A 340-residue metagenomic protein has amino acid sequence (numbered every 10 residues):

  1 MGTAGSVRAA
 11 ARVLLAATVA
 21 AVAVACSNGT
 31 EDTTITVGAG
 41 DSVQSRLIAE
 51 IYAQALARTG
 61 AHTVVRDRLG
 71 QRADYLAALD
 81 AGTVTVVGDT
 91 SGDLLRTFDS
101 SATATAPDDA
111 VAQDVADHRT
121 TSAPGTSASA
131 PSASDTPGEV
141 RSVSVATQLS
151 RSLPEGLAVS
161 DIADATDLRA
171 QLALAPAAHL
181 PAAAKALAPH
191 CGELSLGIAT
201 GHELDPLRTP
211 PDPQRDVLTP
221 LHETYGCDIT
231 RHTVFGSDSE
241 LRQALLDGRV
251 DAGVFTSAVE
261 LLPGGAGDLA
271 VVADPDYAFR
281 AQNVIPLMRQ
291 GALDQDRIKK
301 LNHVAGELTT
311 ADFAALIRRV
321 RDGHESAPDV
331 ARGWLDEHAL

Functional and structural regions predicted by a protein language model:
V22-A25: C-terminal motif of bacterial Sec signal peptides marking the signal peptidase cleavage site
S27-T30: Bacterial signal peptide processing site
T34-V64, A165-G236, A311, E325-D329: Bilobed "Venus flytrap"/periplasmic-binding protein-like clamshell domains and structurally analogous long
E50-A55, A73-T85, T219-T224, F235-G253 (+1 more regions): Short helices/loops that flank or line small-molecule/ion binding pockets
S91-T103, D117, A244-A270: A ligand-binding cleft/hinge motif common to bilobed small-molecule-binding domains
H118-G125, A130-E203, G306-T310: A conserved helix-loop-strand patch within extracytoplasmic ligand-binding domains of the periplasmic binding
D167-H179, A281-Q295: A bilobed periplasmic-binding-protein/Venus flytrap-type ligand-binding module shared by bacterial periplasmic
I298, N302-L340: Extracellular/periplasmic juxtamembrane helices and adjacent flexible linkers that interface with membrane partners
